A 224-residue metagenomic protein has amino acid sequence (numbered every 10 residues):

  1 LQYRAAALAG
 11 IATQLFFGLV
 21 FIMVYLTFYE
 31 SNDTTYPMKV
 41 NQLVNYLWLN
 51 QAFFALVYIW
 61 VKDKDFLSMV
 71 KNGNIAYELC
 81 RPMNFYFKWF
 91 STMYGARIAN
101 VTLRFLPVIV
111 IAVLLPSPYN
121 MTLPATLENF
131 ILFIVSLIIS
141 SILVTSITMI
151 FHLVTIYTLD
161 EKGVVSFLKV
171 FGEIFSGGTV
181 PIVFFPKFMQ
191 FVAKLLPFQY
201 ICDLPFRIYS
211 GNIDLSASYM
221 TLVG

Functional and structural regions predicted by a protein language model:
L1-G224: Hydrophobic transmembrane alpha-helices and immediately adjacent juxtamembrane helices of multi-pass inner-membrane
